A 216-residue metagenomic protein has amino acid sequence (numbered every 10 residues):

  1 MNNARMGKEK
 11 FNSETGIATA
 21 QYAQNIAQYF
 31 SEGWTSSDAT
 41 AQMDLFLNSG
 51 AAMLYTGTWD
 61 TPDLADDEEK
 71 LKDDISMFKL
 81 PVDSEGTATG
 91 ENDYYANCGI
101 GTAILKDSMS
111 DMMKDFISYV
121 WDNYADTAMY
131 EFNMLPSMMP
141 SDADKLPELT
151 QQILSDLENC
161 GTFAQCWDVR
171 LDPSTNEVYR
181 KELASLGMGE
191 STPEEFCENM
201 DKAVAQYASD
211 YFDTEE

Functional and structural regions predicted by a protein language model:
M1-R5, T89-I104, S174-A184: Periplasmic solute-binding protein
A4-S36: Glycine-centered hinge/linker elements that transmit conformational signals in sensory and ligand-binding systems
T15-Y22, S108-V120, T175, F196-N199: Short amphipathic alpha-helical coupling segments at ligand-binding clamshell hinges and other catalytic/signaling
Q28, E68-F132: Extracytoplasmic/periplasmic substrate-recognition and gating elements
W34-N48: Short helix-initiation/N-cap motifs at beta->coil->alpha
A39, T56-T61, L80: Beta->alpha turn/N-cap motifs
N48-G57: Alpha-to-beta junction loops
K79-V82, M129-S185, S209-E216: Long, aromatic- and glycine/proline-rich binding clefts that accommodate carbohydrate-like moieties
